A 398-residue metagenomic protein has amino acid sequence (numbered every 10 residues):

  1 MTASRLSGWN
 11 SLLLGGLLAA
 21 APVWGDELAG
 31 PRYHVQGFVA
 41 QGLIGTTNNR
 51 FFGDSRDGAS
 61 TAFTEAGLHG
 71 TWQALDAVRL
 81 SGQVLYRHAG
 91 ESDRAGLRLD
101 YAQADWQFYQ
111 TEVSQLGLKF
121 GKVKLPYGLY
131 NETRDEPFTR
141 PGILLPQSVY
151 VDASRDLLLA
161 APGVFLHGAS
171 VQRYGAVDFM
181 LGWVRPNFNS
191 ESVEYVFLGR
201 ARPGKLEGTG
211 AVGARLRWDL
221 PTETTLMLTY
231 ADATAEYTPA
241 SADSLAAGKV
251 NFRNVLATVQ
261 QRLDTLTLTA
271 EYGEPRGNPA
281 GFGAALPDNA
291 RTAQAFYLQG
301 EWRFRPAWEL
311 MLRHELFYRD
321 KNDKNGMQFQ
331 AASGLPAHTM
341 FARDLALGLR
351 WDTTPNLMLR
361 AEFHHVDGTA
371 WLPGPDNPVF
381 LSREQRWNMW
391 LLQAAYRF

Functional and structural regions predicted by a protein language model:
T2-L12: Bacterial N-terminal signal peptides that target proteins for export
L14-L17, A21-D57, L129, W308 (+2 more regions): Outer-membrane beta-barrel biogenesis signature
E27-G45, D57-N189, G210, R217-P221 (+3 more regions): Outer membrane beta-barrel
G30-R32, A59-F63, R94-L99, R155-L159 (+7 more regions): Transmembrane beta-barrel outer-membrane domains
G42-F51, L85-E91, L125-Y127, S148 (+6 more regions): Sequence/structural signature of outer-membrane beta-barrel proteins
S55, Q103-W106, M227-F398: Outer-membrane beta-barrel pore domains
Y150-A153, R200-R202, L245, L335: Short, P/G- and charge-enriched loop/turn segments at secondary-structure junctions
E191-P221, L226-T229: Internal metal/ion-chelating core segments
